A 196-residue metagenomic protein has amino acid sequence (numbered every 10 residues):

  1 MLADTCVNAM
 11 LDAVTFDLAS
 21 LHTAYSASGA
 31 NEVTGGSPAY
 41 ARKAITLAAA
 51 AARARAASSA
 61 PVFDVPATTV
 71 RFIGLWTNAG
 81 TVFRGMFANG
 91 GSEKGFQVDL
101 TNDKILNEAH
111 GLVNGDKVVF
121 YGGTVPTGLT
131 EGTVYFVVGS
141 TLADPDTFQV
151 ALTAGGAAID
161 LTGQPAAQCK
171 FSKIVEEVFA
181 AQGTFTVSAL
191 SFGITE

Functional and structural regions predicted by a protein language model:
M1-I73, T77-S92, K173-E196: Small cysteine-rich, disulfide-bonded extracellular modules of the LU/uPAR three-finger superfamily and closely related
G91-V175: Small/polar beta-strand repeat architecture
